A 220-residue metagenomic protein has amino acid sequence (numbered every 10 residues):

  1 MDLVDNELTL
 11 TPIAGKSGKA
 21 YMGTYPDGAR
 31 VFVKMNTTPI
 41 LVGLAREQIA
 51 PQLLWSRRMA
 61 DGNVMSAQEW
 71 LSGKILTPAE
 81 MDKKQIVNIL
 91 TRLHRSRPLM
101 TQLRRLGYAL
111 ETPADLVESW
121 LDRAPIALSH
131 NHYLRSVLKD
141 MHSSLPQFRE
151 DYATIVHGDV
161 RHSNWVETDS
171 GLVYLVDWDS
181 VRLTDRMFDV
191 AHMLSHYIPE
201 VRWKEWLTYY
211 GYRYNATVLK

Functional and structural regions predicted by a protein language model:
D2-L8, P98-G158: An alpha-helical support segment within catalytic cores of ATP-dependent transferases
D2-P26: ATP-binding glycine-rich phosphate-binding loop
P12, R57, D179-R182: Structured beta->alpha junctions
K16-K19, Y25-S96, Y197: A conserved alpha-helical element in kinase catalytic cores
A20-G23, H142-F188: Active-site acidic catalytic loop and adjacent metal/ATP-binding pocket of ATP-dependent phosphoryl transfer enzymes
P26-G28, M100, T168-S170: Short acidic-glycine loop/turn motifs at beta-strand connectors
R135, Y212-L219: Short, surface-exposed acidic
M187-N215: Active-site activation/catalytic loop segments of kinase-like enzymes and analogous catalytic loops in related
